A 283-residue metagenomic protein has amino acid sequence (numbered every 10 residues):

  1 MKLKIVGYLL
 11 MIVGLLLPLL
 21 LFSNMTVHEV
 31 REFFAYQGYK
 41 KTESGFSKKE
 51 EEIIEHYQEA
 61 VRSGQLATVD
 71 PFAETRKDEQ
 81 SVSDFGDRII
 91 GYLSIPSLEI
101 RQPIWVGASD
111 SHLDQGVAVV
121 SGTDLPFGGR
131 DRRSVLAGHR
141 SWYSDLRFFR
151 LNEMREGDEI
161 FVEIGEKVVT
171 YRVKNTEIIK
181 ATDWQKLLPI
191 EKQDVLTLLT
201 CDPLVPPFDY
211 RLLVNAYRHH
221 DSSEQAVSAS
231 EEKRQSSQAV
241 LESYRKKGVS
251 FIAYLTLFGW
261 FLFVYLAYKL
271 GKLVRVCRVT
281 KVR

Functional and structural regions predicted by a protein language model:
L3-R155, E159-F251, Y268-V276: Solvent-exposed, non-transmembrane regions of membrane-associated and secreted proteins
T256-G271: A cross-kingdom C-terminal cell-surface attachment/processing module
R278-R283: Short, charged juxtamembrane terminal tails flanking transmembrane helices
